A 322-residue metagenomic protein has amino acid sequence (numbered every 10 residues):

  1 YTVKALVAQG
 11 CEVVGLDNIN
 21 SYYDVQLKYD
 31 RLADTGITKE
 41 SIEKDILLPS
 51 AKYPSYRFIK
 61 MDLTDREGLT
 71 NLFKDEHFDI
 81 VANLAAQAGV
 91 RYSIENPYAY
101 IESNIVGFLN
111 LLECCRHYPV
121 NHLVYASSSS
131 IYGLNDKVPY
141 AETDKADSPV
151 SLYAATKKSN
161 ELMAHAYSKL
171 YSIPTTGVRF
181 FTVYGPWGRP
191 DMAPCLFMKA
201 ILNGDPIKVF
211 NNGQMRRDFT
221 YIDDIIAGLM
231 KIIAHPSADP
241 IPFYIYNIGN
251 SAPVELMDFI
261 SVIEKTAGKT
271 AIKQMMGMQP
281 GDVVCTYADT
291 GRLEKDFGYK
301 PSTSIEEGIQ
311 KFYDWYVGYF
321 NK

Functional and structural regions predicted by a protein language model:
Y1-V183, Y299, Y319-K322: N-terminal Rossmann-like NAD(P)+-binding domain of SDR-like oxidoreductases, especially those catalyzing
K4-A8, M61, I201-K322: C-terminal substrate-binding subdomain of Rossmann-fold SDR/epimerase-dehydratase oxidoreductases
N18, V25-Y29, D136-V138, G188-D191 (+3 more regions): Short aromatic-enriched loop/helix-cap "lid" or pocket-rim segments at secondary-structure transitions that line
R91, L109, N135, T156 (+5 more regions): Gly/Ser/Thr-rich beta-alpha loop segments that engage phosphate groups in nucleotides
P149-T156, F180, P186, P190-P194 (+2 more regions): The catalytic Tyr-centered alpha-helix of NAD(P)H-dependent dehydrogenases
S159, M163, Y167, F197 (+2 more regions): Hydrophobic alpha-helix immediately C-terminal to the catalytic Tyr-X-X-X-Lys motif of short-chain
